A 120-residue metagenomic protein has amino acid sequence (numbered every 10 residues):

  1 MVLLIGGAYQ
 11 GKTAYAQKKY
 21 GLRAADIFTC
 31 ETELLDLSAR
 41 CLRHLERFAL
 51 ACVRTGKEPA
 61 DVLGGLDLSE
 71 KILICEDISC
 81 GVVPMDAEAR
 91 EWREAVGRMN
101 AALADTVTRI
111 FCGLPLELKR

Functional and structural regions predicted by a protein language model:
M1-T32: Glycine-rich P-loop/Walker A and Walker A-like loops and their local beta1-loop-alpha1 context in P-loop NTPases
G6, H44, C112: Active-site donor-binding loop signature of nucleotide-sugar glycosyltransferases
A8, Y15, L50, R54 (+1 more regions): Broad hydrophobic/π-residue packing in well-ordered secondary structure
A25-I74: Conserved nucleotide-sensing/catalytic segment adjacent to the nucleotide-binding pocket in NTP-handling enzymes
K57-R120: Replace "adjacent to P-loop NTPase cores in ATP/GTP-dependent enzymes" with "adjacent to NTP-binding cores
